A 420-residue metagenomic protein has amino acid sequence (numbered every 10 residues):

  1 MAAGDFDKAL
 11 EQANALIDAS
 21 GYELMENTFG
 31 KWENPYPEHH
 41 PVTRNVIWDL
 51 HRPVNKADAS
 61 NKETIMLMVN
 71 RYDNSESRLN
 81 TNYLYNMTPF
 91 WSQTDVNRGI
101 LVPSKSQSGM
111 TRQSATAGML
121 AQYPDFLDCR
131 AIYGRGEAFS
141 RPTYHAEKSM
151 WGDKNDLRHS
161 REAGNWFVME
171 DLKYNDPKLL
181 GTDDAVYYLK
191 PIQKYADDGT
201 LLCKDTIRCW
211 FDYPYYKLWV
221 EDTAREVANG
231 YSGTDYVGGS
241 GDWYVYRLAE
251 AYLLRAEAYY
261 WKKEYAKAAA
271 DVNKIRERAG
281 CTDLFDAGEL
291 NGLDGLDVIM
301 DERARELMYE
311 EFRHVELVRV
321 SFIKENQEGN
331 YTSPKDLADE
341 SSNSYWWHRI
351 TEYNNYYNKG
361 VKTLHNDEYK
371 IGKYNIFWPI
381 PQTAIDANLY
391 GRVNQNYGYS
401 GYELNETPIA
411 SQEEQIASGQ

Functional and structural regions predicted by a protein language model:
A2, E33-S108, D212-Y215, W219-V245 (+3 more regions): Long, intrinsically disordered, low-complexity segments
A2-A3, L254, W261, M308: Alpha-helix C-terminal capping/termination sites
A3-E11, A15, Y259-A268, Q420: Secondary-structure transition into beta-strands, especially the periplasmic turns and strand N-termini that construct
A3-V186: An aromatic- and glycine-enriched ligand-binding surface/loop that stacks and positions planar moieties
A15-D18, A270-C281: Short edge-strand/loop segments of extracellular domains
A19, V69, Y252-L254, Y259 (+2 more regions): Generic structural signal for bulky hydrophobic/aromatic residues embedded in well-ordered secondary structure
A19-T28, D283-D286, M308-E310: Acidic/polar loop patches that form or flank catalytic/metal-binding clefts of enzymes that bind anionic ligands
D125-R276: C-terminal substrate/ligand-recognition segments
